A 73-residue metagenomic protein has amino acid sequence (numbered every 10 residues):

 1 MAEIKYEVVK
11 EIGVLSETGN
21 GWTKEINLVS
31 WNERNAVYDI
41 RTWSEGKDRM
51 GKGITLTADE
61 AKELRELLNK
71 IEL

Functional and structural regions predicted by a protein language model:
M1-L73: Positively charged, low-complexity terminal tracts and the immediately adjacent first secondary-structure elements
